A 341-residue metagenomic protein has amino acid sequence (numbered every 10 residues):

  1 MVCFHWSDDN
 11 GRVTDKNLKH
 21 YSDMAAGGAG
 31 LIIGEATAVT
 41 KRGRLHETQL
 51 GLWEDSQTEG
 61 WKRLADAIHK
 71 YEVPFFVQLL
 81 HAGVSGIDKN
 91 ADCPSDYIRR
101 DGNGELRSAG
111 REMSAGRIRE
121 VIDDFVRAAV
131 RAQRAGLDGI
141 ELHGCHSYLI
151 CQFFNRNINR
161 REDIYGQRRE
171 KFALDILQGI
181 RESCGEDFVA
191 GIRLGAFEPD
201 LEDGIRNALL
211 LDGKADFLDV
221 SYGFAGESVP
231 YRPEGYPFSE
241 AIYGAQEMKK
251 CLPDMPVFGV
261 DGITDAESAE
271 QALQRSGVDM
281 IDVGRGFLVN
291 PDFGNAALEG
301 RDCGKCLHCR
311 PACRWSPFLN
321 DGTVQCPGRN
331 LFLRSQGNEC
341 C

Functional and structural regions predicted by a protein language model:
M1-C341: Flavin-dependent oxidoreductase catalytic cores
